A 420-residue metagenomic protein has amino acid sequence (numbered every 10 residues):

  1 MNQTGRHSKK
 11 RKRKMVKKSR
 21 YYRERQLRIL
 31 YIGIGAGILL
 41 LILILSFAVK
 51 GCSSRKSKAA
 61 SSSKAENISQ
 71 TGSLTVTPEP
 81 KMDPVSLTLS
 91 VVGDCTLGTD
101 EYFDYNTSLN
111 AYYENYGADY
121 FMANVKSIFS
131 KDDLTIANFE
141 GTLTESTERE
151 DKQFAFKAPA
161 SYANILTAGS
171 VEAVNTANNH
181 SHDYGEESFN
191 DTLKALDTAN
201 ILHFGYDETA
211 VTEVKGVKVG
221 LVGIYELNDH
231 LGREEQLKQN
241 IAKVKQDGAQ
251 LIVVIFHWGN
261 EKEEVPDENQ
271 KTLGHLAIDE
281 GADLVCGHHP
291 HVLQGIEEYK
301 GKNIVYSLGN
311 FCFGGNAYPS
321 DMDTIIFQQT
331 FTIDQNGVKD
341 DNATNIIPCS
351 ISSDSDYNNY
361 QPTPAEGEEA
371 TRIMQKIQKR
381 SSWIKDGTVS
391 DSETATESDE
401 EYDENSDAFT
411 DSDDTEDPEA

Functional and structural regions predicted by a protein language model:
N2-K9, K17, Q26-K58, K64-A420: Acidic, metal/ion-coordinating pockets
